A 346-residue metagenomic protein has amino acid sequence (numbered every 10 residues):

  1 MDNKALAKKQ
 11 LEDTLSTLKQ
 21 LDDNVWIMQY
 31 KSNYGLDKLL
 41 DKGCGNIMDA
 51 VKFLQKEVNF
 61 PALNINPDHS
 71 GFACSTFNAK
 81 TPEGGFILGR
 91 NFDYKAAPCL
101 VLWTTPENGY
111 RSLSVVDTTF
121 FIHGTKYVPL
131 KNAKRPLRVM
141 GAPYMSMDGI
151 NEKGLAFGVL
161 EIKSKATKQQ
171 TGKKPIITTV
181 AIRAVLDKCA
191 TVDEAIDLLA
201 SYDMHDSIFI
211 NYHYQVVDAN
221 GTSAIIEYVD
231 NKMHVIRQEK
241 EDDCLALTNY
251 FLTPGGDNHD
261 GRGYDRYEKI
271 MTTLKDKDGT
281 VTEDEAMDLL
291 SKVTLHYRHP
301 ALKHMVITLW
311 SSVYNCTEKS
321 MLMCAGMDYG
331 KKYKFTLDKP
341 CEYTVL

Functional and structural regions predicted by a protein language model:
M1-C189, M204, V281-L346: N-terminal mature-domain region immediately after signal-peptide cleavage in secreted/organellar precursors
V159-K163, A181, L199, V216-N220 (+1 more regions): Short, structured patches in soluble enzyme cores that scaffold and shape functional sites
R183-L186, I196-L199, M271: Non-transmembrane alpha-helical segments in soluble domains of secreted/periplasmic/extracellular proteins
T191-E194: Alpha-helix N-cap recognition
D197-S207, Y214: Secretory/export targeting leaders with adjacent low-complexity proregions
F209-F251: Extended amphipathic alpha-helical segments with heptad-repeat/coiled-coil character used for oligomerization, fusion
F251-G255, R262: Mature, function-bearing regions of proteins
G263-M287: Long, charge-rich alpha-helical interaction segments
